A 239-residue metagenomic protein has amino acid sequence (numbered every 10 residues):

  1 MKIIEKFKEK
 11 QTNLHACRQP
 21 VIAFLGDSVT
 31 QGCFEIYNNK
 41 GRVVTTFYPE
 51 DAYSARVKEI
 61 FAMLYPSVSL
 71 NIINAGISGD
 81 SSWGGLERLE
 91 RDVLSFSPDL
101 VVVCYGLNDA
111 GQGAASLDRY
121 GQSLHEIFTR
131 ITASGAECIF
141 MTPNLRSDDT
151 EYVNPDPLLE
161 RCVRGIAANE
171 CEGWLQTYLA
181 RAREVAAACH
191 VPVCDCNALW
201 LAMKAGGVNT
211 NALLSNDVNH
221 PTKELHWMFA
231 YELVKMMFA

Functional and structural regions predicted by a protein language model:
K2-A75, R88-S97: Serine-esterase "nucleophile elbow" of acetyl-processing enzymes
S28-Q31, S78-S82, L107-G111, N144-D148 (+1 more regions): Solvent-exposed loop/turn segments at secondary-structure junctions within structured extracellular/periplasmic domains
I36, G84, Q112-L117, E170: Short, solvent-exposed loop/turn segments at secondary-structure boundaries
R91-D99, L107-D109, T132: Extracellular glycan-modifying ectodomains
S116-H125: Charged helix-capping and loop-helix junction motifs
A133-E137, V191: A short helix->loop->beta-strand "cap" motif at the edges of active sites that frequently abuts
L145-A239: Catalytic His-Asp segment of secreted/periplasmic serine-dependent ester chemistry enzymes
